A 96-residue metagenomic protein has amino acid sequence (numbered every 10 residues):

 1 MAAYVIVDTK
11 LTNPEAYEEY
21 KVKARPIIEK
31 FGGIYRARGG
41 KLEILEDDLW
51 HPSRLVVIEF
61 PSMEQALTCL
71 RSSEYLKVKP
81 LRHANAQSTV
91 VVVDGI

Functional and structural regions predicted by a protein language model:
A2-I96: Conserved, structured core segments of small domains
